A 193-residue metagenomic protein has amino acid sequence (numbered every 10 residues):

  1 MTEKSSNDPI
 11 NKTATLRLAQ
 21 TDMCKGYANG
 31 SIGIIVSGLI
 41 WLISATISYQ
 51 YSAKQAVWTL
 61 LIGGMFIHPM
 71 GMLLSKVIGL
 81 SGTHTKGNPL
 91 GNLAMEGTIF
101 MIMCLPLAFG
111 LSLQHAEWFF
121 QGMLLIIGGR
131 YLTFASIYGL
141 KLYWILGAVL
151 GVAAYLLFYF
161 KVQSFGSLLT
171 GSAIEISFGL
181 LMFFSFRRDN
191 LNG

Functional and structural regions predicted by a protein language model:
M1-K25: Short, Lys/Arg-rich, polar N-terminal cytosolic tail immediately upstream of the first transmembrane signal-anchor
T21-I35: N-terminal membrane topogenic signal
S37-N92: Selected alpha-helical membrane-embedding segments in polytopic membrane proteins
A45-W58, A108-W118, F158-F165: Helix-coil boundary and interhelical linker segments in multi-pass alpha-helical membrane proteins
M72-K86, G129-S136, G179-R188: C-terminal ends of transmembrane helices
G79-Q114: Helix-adjacent hinge/juxtasegments
C104-G151: Membrane-proximal helix-loop-helix units in multi-pass membrane proteins
Y143-G193: Terminal transmembrane helical module of multi-pass membrane proteins
